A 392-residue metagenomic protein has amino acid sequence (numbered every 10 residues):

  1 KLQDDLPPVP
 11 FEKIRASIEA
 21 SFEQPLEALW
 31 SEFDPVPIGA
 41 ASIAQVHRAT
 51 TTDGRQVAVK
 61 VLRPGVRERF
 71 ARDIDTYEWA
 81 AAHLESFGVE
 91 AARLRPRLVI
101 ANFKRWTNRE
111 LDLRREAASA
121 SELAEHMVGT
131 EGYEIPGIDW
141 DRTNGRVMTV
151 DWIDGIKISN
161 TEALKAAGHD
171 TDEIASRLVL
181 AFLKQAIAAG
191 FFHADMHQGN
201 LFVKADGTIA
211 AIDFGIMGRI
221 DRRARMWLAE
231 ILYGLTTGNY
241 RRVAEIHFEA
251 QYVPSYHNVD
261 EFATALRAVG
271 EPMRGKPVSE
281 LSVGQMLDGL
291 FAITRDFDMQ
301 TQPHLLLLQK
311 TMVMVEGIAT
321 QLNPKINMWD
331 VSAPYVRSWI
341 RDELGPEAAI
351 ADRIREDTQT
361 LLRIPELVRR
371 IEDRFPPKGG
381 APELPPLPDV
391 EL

Functional and structural regions predicted by a protein language model:
K1-G190, Q198, F202-L392: Broad phosphate/nucleotide-binding scaffolds in NTP-utilizing and phosphate-metabolizing enzymes
H193: Histidine-centered phosphotransfer motif of kinases
